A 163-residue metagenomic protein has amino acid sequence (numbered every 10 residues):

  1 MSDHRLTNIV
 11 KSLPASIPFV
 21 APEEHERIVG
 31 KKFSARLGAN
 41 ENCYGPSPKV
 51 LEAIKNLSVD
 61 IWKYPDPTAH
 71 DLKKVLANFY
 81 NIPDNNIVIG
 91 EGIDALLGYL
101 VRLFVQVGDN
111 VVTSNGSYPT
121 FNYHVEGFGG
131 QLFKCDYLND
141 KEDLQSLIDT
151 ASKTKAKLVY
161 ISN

Functional and structural regions predicted by a protein language model:
M1-K63, I161: N-terminal "arm"/small-domain region of PLP-dependent enzymes with the aminotransferase-like
W62-N163: Conserved core of the PLP fold type I
